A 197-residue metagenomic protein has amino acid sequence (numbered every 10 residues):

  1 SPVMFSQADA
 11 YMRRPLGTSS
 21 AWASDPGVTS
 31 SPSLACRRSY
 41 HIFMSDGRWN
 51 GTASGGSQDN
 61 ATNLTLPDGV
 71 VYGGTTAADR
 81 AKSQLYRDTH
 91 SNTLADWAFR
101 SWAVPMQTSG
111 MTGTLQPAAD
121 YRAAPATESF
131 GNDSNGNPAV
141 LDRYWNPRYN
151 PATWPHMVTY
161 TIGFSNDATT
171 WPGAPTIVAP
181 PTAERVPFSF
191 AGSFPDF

Functional and structural regions predicted by a protein language model:
S1-F197: P/S/T/G-enriched low-complexity
